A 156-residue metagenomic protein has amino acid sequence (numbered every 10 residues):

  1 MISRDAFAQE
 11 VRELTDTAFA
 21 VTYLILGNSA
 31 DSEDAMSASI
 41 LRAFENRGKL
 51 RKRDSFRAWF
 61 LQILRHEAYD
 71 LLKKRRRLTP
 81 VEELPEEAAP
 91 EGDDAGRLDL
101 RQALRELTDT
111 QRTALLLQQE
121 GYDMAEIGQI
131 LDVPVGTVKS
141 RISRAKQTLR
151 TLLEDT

Functional and structural regions predicted by a protein language model:
M1-A20, E33, F44: A short, charge-rich alpha-helical start-of-domain segment used by transcription regulators
L14, R141-R144, T148: Residues within the DNA-recognition helix of helix-turn-helix
A20, D34-L41, E45, D54-H66: Structural recognition of an alpha-helix C-terminal capping motif at a helix-to-coil junction
E45-R51, L61-E82, D93, R144: Arg/Lys-rich amphipathic alpha helix in sigma70-family domain 2
D70, R77-L104, D123-M124: Internal acidic/polar
K73, K146-T156: Short, Lys/Arg-enriched C-terminal cap helix and immediately downstream tail that follows
R105, D109, E120-T137, T148-T151: Helix-turn-helix DNA-binding module
A114-L115: A short pre-motif secondary-structure segment
